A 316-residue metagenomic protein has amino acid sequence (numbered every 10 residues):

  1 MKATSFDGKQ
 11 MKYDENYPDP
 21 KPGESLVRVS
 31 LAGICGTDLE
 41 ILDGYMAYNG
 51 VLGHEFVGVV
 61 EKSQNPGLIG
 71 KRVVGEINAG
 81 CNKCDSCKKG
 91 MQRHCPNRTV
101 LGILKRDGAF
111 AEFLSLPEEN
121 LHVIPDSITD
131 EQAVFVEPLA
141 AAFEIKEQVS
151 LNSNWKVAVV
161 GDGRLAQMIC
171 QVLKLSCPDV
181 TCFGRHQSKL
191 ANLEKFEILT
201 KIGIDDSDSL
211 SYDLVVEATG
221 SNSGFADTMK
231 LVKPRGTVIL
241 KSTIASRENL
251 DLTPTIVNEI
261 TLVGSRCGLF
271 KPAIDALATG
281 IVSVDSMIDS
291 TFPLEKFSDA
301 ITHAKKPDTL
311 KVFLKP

Functional and structural regions predicted by a protein language model:
M1, A226, K271-P316: C-terminal hydrophobic helical "lid"/dimerization subdomain of Rossmann-like NAD(P)H-dependent oxidoreductases
P18-A32, L42-D85, P125-S127: Glycine-rich beta-strand-centered segment in the early N-terminal region that forms part of a ligand/cofactor-binding
L31, V216-A218: Short, well-ordered coil/turn residues at beta-beta hairpins and beta-strand->alpha-helix junctions within
V74, V216, I239: N-terminal Rossmann-like NAD(P) cofactor-binding module of classical short-chain dehydrogenase/reductase
N82-V160: NAD(P)H dinucleotide-binding glycine-rich loop of Rossmann-like/cofactor-binding domains, especially the beta1-alpha1
I128-D205: Mid-domain Rossmann-like dinucleotide-binding core that forms the NAD(H)/NADP(H) cofactor-binding site
S207-V215: A short acidic, Gly/Pro-enriched loop at the edge of an enzyme's catalytic core that lines a small-molecule cofactor
N222-T279, P316: Glycine-rich phosphate-binding loop and adjacent beta-alpha segment of Rossmann(oid) nucleotide-cofactor-binding
